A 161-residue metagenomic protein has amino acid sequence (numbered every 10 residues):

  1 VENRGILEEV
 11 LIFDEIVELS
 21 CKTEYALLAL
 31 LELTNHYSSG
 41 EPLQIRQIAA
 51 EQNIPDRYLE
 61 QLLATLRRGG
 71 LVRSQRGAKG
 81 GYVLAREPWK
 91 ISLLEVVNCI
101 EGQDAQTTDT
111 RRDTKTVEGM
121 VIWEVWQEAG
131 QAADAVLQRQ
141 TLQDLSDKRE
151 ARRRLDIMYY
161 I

Functional and structural regions predicted by a protein language model:
E2-I12, R111-I161: C-terminal regulatory/oligomerization modules of transcriptional regulators
C21-I54: N-terminal helix-turn-helix DNA-binding core of bacterial DNA-binding proteins
R46, E60, P88-K90: Compact, glycine-rich, soluble single-domain proteins
R57: Key DNA-contact positions within bacterial/archaeal DNA-binding proteins
L62-G69: Basic amphipathic alpha-helical segments that dock to polyanions
L71-L84: Beta-hairpin "wing" of winged helix-turn-helix
P88-R112, Q131: Conserved segment of winged-helix/HTH DNA-binding domains
